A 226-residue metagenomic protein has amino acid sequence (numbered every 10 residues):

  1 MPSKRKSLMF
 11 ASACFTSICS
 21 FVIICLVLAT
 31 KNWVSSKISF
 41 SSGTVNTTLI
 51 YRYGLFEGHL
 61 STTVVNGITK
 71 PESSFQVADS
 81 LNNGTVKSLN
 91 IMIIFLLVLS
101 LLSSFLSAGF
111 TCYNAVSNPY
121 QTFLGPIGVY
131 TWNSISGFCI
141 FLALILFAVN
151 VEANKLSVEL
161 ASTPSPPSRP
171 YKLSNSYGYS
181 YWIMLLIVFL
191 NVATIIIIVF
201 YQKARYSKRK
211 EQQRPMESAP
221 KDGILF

Functional and structural regions predicted by a protein language model:
P2-V34, N90-N150, N191-K203: Signature of small four-pass
M9-S12, L81-N83, L97-V98, N118 (+4 more regions): Eukaryotic intrinsically disordered and solvent-exposed regulatory patches
T30-M92: A surface-exposed beta-alpha-beta supersecondary segment
S35-T47, N154-P167, R209-E211: Interhelical loop segments of eukaryotic multi-pass membrane proteins
S61, F95-L97, Y171-L190: Hydrophobic alpha-helical transmembrane segments
V64, K210-F226: Non-transmembrane, juxtamembrane loop and terminal tail segments of multi-pass eukaryotic membrane proteins
L142-G178, E217-S218: Juxtamembrane loop segments immediately following a transmembrane helix
N154-V158, T194-M216: Cytosolic juxtamembrane helix at the C-terminal end of the final transmembrane segment
